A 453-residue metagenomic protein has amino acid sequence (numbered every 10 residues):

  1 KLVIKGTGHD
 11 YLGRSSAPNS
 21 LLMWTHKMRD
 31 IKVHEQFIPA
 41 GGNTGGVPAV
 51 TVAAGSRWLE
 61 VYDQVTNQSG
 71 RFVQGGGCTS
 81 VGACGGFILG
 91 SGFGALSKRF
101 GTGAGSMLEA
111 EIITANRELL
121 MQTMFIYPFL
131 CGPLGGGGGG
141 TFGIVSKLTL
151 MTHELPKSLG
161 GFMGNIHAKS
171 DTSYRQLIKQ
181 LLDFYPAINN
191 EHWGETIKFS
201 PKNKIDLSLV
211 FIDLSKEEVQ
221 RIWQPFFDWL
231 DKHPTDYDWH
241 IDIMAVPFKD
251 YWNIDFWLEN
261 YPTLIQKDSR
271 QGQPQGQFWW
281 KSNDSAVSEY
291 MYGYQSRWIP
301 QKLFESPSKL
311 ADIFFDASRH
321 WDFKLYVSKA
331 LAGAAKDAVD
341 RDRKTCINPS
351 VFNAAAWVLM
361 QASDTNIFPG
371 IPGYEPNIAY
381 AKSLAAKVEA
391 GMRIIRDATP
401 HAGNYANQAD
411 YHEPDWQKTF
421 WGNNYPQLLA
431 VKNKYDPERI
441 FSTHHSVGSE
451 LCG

Functional and structural regions predicted by a protein language model:
K1-G453: Soluble FAD-dependent oxygen oxidases
